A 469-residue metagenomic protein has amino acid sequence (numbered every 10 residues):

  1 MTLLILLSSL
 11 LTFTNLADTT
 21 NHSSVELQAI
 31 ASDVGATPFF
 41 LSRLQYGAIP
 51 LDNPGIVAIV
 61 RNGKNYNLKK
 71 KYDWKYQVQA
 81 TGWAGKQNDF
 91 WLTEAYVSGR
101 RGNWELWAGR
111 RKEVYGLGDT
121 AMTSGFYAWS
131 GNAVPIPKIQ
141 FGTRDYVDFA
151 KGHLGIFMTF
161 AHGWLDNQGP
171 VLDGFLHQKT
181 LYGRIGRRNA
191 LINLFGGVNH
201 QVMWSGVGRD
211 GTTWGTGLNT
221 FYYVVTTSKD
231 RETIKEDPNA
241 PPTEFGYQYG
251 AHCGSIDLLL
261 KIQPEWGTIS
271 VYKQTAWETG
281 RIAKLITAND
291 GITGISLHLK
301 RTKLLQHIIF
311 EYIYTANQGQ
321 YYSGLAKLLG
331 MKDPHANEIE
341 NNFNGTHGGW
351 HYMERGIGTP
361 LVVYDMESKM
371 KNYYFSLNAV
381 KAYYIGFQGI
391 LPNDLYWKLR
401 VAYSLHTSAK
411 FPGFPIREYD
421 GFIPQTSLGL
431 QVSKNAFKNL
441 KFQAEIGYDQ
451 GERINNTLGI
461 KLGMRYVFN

Functional and structural regions predicted by a protein language model:
F13-I56, L68-V78, M158: Transmembrane beta-strand segments of Gram-negative outer membrane beta-barrel proteins
T14-H22, K64-K75, R100-N103, Y146-I156 (+6 more regions): Short loop/turn motifs that connect adjacent beta-strands in outer-membrane beta-barrel proteins
S23-L27, Y76-V78, L106-A108, M158-F160 (+7 more regions): Membrane-embedded beta-strand positions of outer-membrane beta-barrel proteins
L27-G35, A80-K86, R101-N103, R110-V114 (+10 more regions): Transmembrane beta-strands of outer-membrane beta-barrel pores
K75-N167, I185-S205: Outer membrane beta-barrel
K138, N456-N469: Outer-membrane beta-barrel "beta-signal"
R144-M331, Y383-I385, L405-F411, G421-I423: Signature for the C-terminal beta-barrel architecture of outer-membrane proteins
G319-K410: C-terminal structural cap/anchor segments
